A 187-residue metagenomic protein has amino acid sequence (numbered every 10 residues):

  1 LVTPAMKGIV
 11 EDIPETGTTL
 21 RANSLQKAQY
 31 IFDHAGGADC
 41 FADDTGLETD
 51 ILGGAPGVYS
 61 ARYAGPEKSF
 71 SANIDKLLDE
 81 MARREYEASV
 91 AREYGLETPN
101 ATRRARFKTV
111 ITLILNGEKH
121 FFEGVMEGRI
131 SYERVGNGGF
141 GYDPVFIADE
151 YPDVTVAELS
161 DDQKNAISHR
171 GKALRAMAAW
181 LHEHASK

Functional and structural regions predicted by a protein language model:
L1-K187: Anionic-ligand binding patches
